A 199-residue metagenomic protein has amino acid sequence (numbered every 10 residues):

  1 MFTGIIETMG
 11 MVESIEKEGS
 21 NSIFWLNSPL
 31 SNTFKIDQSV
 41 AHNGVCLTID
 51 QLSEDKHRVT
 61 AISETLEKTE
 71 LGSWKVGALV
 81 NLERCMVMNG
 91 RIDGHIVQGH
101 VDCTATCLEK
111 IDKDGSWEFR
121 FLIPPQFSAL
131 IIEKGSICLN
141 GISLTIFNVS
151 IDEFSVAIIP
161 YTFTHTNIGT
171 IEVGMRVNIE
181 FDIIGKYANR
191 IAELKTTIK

Functional and structural regions predicted by a protein language model:
M1-K199: Conserved loop->alpha-helix
